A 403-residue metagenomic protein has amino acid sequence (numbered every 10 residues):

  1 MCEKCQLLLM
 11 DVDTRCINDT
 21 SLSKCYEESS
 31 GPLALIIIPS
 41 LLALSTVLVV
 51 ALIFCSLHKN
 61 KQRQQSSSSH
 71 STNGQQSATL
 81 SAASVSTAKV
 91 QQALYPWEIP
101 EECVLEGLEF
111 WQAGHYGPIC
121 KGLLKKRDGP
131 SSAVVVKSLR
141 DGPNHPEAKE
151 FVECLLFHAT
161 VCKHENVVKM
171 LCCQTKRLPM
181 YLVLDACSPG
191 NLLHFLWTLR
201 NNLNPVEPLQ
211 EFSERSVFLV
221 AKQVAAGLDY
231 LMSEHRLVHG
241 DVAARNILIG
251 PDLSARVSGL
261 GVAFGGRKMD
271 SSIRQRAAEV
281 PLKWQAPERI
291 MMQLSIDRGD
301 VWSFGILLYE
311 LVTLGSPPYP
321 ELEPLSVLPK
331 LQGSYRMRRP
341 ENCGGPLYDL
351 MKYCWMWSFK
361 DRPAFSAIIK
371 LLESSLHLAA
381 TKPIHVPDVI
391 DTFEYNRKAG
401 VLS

Functional and structural regions predicted by a protein language model:
G117-D141: Glycine-rich ATP phosphate-binding loop
R140-E165: The N-lobe alphaC helix and its flanking beta3-alphaC-beta4 segment of protein kinase-like domains, centered on
K169-M180: Short beta-strand micro-motifs within the conserved protein kinase catalytic domain, predominantly in the N-lobe
R200-V220: Activation segment of protein kinase catalytic domains, centered on the conserved DFG
M232-G250: Catalytic-loop of the protein kinase fold
R245-K283: Activation segment/activation loop of eukaryotic-type protein kinase catalytic domains
D300: Conserved catalytic-loop aspartate of Hanks-type protein kinases
M356-K360, A367-K382: Terminal C-lobe "cap" of eukaryotic-type protein kinase domains
